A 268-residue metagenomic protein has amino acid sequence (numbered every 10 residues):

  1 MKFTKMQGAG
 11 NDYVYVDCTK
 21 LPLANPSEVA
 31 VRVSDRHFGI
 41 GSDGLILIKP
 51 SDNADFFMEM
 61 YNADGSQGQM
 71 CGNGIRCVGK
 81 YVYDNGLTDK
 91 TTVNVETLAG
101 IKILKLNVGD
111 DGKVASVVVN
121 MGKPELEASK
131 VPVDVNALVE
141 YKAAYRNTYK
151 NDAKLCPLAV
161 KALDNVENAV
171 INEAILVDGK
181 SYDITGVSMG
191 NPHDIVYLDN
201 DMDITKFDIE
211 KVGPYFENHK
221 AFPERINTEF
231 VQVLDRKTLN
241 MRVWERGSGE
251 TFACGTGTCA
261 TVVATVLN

Functional and structural regions predicted by a protein language model:
M1-K113, C156-P157, D194-N268: A glycine-rich beta-to-alpha transition motif near the start of alpha/beta enzyme domains, typified by
L98-Y197: ATP-dependent small-molecule kinase catalytic core of the GHMP/sugar-kinase superfamily and closely related
